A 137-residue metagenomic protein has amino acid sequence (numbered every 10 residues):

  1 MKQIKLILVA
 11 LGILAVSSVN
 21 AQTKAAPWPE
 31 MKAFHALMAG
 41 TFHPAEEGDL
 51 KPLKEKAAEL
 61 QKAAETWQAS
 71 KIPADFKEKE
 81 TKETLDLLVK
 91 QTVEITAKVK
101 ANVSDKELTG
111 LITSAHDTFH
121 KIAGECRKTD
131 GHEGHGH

Functional and structural regions predicted by a protein language model:
M1-A25: Bacterial Sec-dependent N-terminal signal peptides
Q22-A58, K128-G134: Immediate post-signal-peptide N-terminus of mature secreted/exported proteins
W28-M31, L50, A57, E78 (+3 more regions): Short, structured helix-loop boundary elements
A33, L37-G40, P52-E55, E59-K62 (+4 more regions): Charged, amphipathic alpha-helical oligomerization/scaffolding segments
F42-L50, K71, K98-D105: Second-shell loop/turn segments in exported
A64-K82, A101: Short, solvent-exposed, charged loop/turn and helix-capping segments that join or cap alpha-helices on peripheral
T81-H137: Surface-exposed, polar helix/loop patches in the mature regions of secreted/periplasmic/lumenal proteins that form
